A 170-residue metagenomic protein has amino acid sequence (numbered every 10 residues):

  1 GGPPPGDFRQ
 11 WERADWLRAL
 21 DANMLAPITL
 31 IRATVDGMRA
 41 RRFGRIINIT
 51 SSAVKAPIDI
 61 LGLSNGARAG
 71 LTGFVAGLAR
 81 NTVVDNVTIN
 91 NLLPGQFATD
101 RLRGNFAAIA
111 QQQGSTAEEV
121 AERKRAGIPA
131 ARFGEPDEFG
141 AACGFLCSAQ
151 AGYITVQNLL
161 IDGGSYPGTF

Functional and structural regions predicted by a protein language model:
D7-R9, D15-L20, K124-R125: Substrate-binding pocket helix/loop in short-chain dehydrogenase/reductase
I31-R32, A76: A short, exposed helix-loop element centered on a Lys and neighboring polar residues
D36, R80-N81, G152: Alpha-helical segment proximal to the catalytic Tyr-Lys
R45-G70, V75-V84, Q96-F97: Catalytic loop of short-chain dehydrogenase/reductase
A56, G144, T155-F170: Short C-terminal tail/terminal secondary-structure segment of NAD(P)H-dependent dehydrogenase/reductase domains
V83, T88, I154-V156: Short, small/polar-rich loop/turn modules that mediate ligand/substrate recognition or access, typified
T116, I128-F139, Q150: A conserved structural motif in NAD(P)-dependent oxidoreductases
